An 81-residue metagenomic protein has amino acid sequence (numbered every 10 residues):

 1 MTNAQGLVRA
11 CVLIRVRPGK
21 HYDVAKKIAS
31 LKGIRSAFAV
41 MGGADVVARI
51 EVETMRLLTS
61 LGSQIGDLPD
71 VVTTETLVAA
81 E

Functional and structural regions predicted by a protein language model:
M1-E81: A compositional/biophysical signature of low hydrophobicity enriched in polar/charged and small residues
